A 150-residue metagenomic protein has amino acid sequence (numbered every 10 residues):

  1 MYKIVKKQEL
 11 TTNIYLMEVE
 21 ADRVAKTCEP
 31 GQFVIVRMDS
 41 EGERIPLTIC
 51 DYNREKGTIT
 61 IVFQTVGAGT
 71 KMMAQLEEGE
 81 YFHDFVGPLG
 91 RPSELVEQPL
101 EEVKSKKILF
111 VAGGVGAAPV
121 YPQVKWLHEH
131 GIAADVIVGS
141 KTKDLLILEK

Functional and structural regions predicted by a protein language model:
M1-E80: Ferredoxin-reductase
K71-K150: FNR/FR-type flavoprotein reductase catalytic core
